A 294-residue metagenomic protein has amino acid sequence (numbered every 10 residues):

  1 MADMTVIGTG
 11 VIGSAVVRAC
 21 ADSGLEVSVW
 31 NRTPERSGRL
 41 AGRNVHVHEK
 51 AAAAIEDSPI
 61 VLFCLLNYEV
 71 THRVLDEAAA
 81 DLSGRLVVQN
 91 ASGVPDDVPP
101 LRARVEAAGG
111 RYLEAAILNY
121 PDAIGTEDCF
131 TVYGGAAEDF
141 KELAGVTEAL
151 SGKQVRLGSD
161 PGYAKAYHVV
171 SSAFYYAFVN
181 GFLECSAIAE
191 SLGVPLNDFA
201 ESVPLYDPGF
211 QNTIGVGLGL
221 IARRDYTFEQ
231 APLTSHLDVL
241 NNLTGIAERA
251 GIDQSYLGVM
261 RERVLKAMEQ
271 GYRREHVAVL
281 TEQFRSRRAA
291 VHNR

Functional and structural regions predicted by a protein language model:
M1-F63, S83-L86, P121: NAD(P)+-binding Rossmann beta1-loop-alpha1 motif at the extreme N-terminus of oxidoreductases
V27, V47, Y112-L113, Q154 (+2 more regions): Hydrophobic beta-strand scaffold residues
A51-R111: Rossmann-fold NAD(P) dinucleotide-binding segment
S92-S172: Rossmann-fold dinucleotide-binding core
Y163-R288: Helical "substrate-binding/catalytic lid" subdomain of Rossmann-like NAD(P)-dependent dehydrogenases/reductases
